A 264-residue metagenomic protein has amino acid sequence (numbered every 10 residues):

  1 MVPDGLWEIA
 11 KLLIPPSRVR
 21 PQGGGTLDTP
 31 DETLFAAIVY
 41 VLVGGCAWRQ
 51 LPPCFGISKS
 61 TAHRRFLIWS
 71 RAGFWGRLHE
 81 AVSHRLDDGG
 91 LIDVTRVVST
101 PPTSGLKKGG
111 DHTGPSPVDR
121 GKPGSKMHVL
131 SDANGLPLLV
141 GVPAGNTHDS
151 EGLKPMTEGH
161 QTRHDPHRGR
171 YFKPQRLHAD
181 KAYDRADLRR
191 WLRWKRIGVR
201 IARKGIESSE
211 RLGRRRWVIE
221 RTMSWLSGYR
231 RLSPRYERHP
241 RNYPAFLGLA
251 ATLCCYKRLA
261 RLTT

Functional and structural regions predicted by a protein language model:
M1-T264: Short alpha-helical elements
